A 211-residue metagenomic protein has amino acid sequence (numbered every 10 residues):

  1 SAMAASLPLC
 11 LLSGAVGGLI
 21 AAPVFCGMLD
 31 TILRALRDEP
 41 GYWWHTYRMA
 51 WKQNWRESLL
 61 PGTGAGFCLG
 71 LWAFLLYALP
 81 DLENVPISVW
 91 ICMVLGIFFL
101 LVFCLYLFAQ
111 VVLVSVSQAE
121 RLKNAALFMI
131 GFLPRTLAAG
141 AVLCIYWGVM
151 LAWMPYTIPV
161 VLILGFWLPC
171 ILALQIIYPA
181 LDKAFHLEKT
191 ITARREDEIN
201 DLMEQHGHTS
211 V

Functional and structural regions predicted by a protein language model:
S1-V211: Hydrophobic alpha-helical membrane segments
